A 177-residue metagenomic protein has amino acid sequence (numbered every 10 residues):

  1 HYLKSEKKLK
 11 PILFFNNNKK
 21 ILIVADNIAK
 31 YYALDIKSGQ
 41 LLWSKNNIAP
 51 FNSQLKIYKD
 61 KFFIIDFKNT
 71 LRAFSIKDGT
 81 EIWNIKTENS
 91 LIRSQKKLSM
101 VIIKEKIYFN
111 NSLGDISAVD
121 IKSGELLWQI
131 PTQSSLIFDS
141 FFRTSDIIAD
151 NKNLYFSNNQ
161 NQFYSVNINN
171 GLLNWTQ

Functional and structural regions predicted by a protein language model:
H1-N18, Q40-K59, E81-K104, E125-N151 (+1 more regions): Extracytoplasmic beta-rich repeat domains
D35-G39, S75-G79, D120-G124, N167-G171: Short loop/turn segments that connect beta-strands within beta-propeller blades
S112, A149-N151, F156-N174: Beta-propeller domains
